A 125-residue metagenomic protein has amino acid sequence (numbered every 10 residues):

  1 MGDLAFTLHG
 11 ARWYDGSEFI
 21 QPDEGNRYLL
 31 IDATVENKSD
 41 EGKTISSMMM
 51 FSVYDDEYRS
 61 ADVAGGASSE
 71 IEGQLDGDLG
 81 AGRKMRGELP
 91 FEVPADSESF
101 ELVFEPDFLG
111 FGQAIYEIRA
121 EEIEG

Functional and structural regions predicted by a protein language model:
M1-G2, D56, E105-L109: Short strand-coil-strand connectors
M1-R12, P22-E24, D96-S97, I115-G125: Membrane engagement elements in two modes
L4, L29-I31, M85: Hydrophobic core residues within well-ordered beta-strands of beta-rich domains
R12-L30, E41, D78-G80: Short, solvent-exposed beta-strand/turn "edge" segments of beta-rich domains on protein surfaces
E24, G80-K84, V93-A95: Surface-exposed coil/turn segments at beta-strand junctions on protein surfaces, enriched
Y28-E41, L89-F91: Beta-strand cores of secreted/periplasmic/IMS beta-sandwich domains, seen most often in copper-related folds
E36-M85, G112-E124: The feature marks short-to-medium sequence segments in extracytoplasmic or secretory-pathway proteins
R86-E117: Short, surface-exposed ligand- or partner-binding patches at beta-edge/loop junctions that are enriched in aromatics
